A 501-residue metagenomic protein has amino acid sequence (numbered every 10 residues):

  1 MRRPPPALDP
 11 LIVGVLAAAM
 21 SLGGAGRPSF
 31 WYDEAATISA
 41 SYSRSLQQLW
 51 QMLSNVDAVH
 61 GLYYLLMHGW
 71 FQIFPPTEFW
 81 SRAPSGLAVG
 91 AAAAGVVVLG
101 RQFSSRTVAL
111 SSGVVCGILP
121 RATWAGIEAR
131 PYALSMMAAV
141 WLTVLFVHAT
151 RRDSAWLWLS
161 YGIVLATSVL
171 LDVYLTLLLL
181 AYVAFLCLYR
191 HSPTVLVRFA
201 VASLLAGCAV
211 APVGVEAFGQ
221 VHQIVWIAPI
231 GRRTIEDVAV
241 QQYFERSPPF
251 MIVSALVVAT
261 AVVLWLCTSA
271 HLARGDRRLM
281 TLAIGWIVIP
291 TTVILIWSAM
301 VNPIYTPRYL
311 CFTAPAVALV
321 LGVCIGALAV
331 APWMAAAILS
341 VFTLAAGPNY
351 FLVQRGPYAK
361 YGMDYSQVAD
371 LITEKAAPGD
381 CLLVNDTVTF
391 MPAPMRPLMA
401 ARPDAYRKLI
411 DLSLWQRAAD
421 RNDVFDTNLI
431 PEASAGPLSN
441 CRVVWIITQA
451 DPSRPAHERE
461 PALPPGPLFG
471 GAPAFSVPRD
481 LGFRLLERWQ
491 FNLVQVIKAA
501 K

Functional and structural regions predicted by a protein language model:
P4-K501: Terminal, non-globular segments
